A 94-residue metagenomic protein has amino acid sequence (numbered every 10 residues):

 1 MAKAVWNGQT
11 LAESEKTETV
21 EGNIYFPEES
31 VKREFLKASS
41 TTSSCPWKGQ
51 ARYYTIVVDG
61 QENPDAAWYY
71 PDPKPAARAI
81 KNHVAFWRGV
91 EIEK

Functional and structural regions predicted by a protein language model:
M1-K94: Terminal leader/tail segments of proteins
